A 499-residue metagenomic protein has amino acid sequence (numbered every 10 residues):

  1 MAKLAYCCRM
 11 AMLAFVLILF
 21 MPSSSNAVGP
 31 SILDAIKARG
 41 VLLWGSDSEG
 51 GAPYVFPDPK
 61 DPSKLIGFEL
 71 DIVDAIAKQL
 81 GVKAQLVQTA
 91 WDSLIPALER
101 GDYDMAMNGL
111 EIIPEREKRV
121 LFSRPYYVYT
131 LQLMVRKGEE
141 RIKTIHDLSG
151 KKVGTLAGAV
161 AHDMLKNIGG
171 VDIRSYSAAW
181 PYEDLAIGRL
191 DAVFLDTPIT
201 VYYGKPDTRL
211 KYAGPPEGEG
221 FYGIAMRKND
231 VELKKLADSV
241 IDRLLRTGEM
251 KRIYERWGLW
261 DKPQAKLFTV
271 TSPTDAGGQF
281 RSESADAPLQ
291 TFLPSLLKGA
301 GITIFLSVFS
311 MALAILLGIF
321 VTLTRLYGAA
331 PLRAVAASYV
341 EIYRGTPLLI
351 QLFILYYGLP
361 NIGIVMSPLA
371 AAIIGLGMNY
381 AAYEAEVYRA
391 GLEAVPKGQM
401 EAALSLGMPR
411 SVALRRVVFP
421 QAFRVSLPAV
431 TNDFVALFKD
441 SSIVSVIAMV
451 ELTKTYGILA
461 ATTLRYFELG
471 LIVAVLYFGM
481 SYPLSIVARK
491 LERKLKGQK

Functional and structural regions predicted by a protein language model:
V28-G109, R174: Extracytoplasmic small-molecule ligand-binding "clamshell" domains of the periplasmic binding protein/Venus flytrap
V28-S31, V160-Y176, Y212-A213, D242-R281: Ligand-binding clefts/hinges and TM-proximal coupling segments of bilobed small-molecule sensing domains
A35, R136-V153: Flexible hinge/capping segments at coil-to-helix
S48, Y127-V135, T197, V201-D242 (+1 more regions): Periplasmic-binding protein-like
Y54-P62, V73-K83, S123, I145 (+5 more regions): Ligand-binding cleft/hinge of the Venus flytrap
F68-D71, Q85-P96, E140-R141, G158 (+2 more regions): Short helix-initiation/N-cap motifs at beta->coil->alpha
D92-P96, G109-R119, D163-N167, Y182-E219: A ligand-binding cleft/hinge motif common to bilobed small-molecule-binding domains
G277-K499: Transmembrane alpha-helices and adjacent helix-loop boundaries
